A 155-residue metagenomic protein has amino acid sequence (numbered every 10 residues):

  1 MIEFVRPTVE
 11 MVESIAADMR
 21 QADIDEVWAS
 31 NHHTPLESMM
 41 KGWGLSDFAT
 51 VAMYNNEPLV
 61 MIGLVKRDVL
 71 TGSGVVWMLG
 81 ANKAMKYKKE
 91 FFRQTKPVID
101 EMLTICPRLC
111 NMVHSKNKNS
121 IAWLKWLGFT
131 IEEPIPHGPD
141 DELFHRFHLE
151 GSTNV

Functional and structural regions predicted by a protein language model:
M1-A17, E26: A short beta-loop-alpha structural element at the N-terminal edge of CoA-dependent acyl/N-acetyltransferase catalytic
W28-F48, D100-E101: Active-site rim helix/loop that mediates acceptor-substrate recognition in acyltransferases
S46, M53-Y54, L70-S73, E150-V155: Charged interaction scaffolds used for protein-protein
D47-L64: Conserved beta-hairpin
G72-M85, E90, H145: Conserved acetyl-CoA binding element of GNAT-fold acetyltransferases
Y87-E101, A122, W126: Conserved acetyl-CoA-binding loop-helix of GNAT-fold acetyltransferases
I105, L109-K125, T130, P136-D140: Conserved beta-strand-loop-alpha-helix junction that forms the acyl-donor binding cleft
H137-V155: C-terminal "cap" of GNAT-fold acetyltransferases
